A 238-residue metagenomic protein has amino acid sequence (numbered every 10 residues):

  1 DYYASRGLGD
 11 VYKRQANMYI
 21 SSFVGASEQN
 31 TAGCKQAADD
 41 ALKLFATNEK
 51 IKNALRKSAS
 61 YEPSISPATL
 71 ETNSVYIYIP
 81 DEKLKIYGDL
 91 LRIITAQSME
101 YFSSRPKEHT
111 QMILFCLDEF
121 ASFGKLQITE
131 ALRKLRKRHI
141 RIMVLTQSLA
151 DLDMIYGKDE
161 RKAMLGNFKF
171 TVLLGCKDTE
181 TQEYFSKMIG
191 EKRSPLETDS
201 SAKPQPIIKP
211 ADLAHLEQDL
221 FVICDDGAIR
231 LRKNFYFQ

Functional and structural regions predicted by a protein language model:
S5-I140, I208-L216, L220-R230, N234: P-loop NTPase motor domains
I65, E130-R133, L152-Q238: P-loop NTPase motor core of the ASCE superfamily
V75, M143, T171-V172: Hydrophobic/aromatic beta-strand patches that form the interior of the parallel beta-sheet core in alpha/beta enzyme
P80, Q147-S148, L174-C176: Active-site-proximal beta-strand/loop segments in catalytic clefts of secreted hydrolases
R105-M112, V144-Q147, L196-K203: A generic structural motif
L135-I155: Sensor-1/coupling segment of RecA-like P-loop NTPase cores
